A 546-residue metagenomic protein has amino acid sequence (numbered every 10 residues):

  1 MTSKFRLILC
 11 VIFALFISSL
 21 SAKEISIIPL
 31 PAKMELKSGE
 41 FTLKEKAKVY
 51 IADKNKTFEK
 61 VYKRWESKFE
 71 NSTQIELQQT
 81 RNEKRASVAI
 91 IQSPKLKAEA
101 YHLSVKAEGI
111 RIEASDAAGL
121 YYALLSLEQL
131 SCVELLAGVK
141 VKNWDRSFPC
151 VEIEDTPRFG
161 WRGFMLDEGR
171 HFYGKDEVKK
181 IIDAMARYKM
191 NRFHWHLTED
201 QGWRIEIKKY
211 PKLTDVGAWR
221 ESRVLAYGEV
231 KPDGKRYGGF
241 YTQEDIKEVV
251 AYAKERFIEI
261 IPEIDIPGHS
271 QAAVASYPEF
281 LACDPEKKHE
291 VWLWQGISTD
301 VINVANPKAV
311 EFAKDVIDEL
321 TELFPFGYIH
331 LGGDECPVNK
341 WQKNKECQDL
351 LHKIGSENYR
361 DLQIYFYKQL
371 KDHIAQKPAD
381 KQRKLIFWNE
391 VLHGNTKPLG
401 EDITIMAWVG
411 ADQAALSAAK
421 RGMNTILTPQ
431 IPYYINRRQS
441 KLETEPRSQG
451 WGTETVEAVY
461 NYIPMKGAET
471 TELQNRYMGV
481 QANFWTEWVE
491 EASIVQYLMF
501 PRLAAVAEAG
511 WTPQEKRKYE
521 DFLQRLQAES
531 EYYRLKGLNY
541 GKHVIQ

Functional and structural regions predicted by a protein language model:
M1-L9: Bacterial N-terminal signal peptides that target proteins for export
I8-S18: Bacterial N-terminal signal peptides
K23-F159, I494, V506-V544: Contiguous, structured surface segment used for ligand recognition
V49, D116, F164, M185 (+5 more regions): Conserved, mostly hydrophobic/aromatic
L96-Y328, Q481-T486: Feature activates predominantly on carbohydrate-active enzymes
G169, T198-G202, D265-H269, D334-C336 (+4 more regions): Active-site beta-loop-alpha junctions enriched in small/polar residues
A273-E279, C283, E290-I403, W408-S417 (+1 more regions): Active-site neighborhood of glycoside hydrolase catalytic domains
K384-E390, K397-I403, V409-Q546: Flexible, acidic glycine-rich loops studded with aromatic residues
